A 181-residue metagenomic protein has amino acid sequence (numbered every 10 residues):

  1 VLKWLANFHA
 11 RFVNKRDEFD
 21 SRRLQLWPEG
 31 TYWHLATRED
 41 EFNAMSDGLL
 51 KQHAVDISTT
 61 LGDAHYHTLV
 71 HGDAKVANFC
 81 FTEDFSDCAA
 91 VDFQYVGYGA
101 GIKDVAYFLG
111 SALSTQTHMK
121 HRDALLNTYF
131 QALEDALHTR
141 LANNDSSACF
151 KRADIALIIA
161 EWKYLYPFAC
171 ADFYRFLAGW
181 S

Functional and structural regions predicted by a protein language model:
V1, D63, H67, G72 (+3 more regions): Active-site-proximal structural scaffolding
V1-H71, C80-E83: ATP-dependent phospho-/nucleotidyl transfer catalytic cores
R16-E29, R140-I155: Short, glycine/acidic-rich hinge or "gate" loops at secondary-structure transitions that mediate conformational
T60-D63, A90-Y95, E161: Active-site-adjacent structural elements in folded domains
V76-S111: Catalytic activation segment of kinase domains across protein kinase-like and atypical kinase folds
Y98-L141, A169-S181: Active-site activation/catalytic loop segments of kinase-like enzymes and analogous catalytic loops in related
S146-S181: Helical subdomain adjoining the active site within ATP-dependent kinase catalytic cores
